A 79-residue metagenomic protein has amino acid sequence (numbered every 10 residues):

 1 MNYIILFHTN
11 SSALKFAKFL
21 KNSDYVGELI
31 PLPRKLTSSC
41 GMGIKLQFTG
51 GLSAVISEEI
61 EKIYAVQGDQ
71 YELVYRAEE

Functional and structural regions predicted by a protein language model:
M1, K21, V26-I44: Amphipathic, hydrophobic secondary-structure cores in small proteins
S11-D24, G51: Short amphipathic alpha-helix segments
F48-E79: C-terminal structural segments of small proteins and small subunits
